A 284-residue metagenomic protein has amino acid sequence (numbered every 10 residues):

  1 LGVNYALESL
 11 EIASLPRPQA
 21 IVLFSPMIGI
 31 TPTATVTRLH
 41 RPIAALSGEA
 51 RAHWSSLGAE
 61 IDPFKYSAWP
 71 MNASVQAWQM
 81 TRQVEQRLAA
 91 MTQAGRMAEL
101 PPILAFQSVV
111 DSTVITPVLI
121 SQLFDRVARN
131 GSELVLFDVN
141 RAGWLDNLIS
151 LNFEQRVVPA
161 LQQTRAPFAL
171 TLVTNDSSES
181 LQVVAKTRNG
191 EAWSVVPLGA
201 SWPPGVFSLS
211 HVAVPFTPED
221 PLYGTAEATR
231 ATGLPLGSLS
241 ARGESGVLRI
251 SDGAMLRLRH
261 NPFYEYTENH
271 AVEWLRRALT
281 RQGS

Functional and structural regions predicted by a protein language model:
L1-L15, I21-V22: Short glycine-enriched nucleophile-adjacent loop and the immediately C-terminal alpha-helix near the catalytic center
G2-N4, I28-I30, V110-S112, R141: Solvent-exposed loop/turn segments at secondary-structure junctions within structured extracellular/periplasmic domains
E8, T33-V36, T116-P117: Short, solvent-exposed loop/turn and secondary-structure capping segments
V22-A34, V139: Active-site nucleophile loop of the alpha/beta-hydrolase fold
T31-I61: Short, flexible helix-coil linker/hinge segments at the edges of structured domains or between repeats
E60-S67, R257-L258: Second-shell loop/turn segments in exported
K65-V247, P262-R276, Q282: Serine-hydrolase catalytic core
S245-R257: Acidic/histidine-rich, surface-exposed loop or edge segments in extracytoplasmic proteins
